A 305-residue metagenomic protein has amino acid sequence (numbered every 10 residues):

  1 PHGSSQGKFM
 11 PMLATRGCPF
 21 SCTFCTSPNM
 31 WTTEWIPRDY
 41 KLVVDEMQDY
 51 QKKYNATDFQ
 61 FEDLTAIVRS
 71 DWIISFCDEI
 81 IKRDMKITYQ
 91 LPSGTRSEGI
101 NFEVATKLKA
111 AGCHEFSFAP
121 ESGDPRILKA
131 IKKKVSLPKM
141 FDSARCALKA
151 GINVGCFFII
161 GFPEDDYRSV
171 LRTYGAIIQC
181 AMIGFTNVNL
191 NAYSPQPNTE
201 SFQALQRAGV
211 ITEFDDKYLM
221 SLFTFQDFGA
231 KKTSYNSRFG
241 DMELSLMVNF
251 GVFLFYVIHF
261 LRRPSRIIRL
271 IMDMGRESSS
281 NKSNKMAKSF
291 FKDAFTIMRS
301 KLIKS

Functional and structural regions predicted by a protein language model:
P1-V154, I160-F162, G175: Radical SAM [4Fe-4S] cluster-binding motif and immediate context
H2, Q179-F185: Alpha-helix termini
F20, S70-D71, R126, A130-I131 (+2 more regions): Flexible glycine/acidic-rich beta-alpha junction loops that bind and position SAM and/or redox cofactors in anaerobic
P37-R38, V170, I267: Composition- and surface-driven signal marking solvent-exposed, interaction-prone regions in large proteins
V104, E164-A181: Catalytic cores of alpha/beta
G155-C156, F185-V188, L261-R262: Bilobed periplasmic-binding protein-like "clamshell/Venus-flytrap" ligand-binding domains
E200-L205, E213-S305: Radical SAM enzyme core and accessory elements
